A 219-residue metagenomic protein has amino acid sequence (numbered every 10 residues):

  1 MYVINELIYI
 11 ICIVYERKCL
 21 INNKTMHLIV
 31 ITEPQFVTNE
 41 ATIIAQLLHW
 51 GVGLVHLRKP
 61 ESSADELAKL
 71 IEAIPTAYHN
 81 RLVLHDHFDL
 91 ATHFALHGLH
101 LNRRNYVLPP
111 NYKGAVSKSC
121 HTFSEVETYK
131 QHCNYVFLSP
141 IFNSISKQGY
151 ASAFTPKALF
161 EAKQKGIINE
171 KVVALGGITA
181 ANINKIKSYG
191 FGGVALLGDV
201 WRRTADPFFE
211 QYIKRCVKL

Functional and structural regions predicted by a protein language model:
Y2-H100, R104-Y106, N111-N134, E170 (+3 more regions): Conserved N-terminal beta1-alpha1 strand-loop-helix module at the mouth
F137-N184, G192-A195: Active-site/ligand-binding-proximal alpha/beta "capping" segment
